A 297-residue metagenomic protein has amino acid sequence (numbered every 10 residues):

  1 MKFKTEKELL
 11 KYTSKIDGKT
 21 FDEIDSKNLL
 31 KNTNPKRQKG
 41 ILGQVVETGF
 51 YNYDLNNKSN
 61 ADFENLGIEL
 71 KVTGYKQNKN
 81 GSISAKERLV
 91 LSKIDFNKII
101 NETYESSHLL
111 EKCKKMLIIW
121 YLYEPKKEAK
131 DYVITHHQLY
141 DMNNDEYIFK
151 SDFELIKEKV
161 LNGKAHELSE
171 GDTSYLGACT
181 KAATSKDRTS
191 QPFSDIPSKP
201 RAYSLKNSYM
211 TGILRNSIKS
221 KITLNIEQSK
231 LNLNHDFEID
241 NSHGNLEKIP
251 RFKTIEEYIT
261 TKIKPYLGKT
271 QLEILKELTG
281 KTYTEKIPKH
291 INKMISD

Functional and structural regions predicted by a protein language model:
M1-F63, V72-D297: Nucleic-acid endonuclease domains
I68: Conserved active-site neighborhood of enzyme catalytic/cofactor-binding cores
